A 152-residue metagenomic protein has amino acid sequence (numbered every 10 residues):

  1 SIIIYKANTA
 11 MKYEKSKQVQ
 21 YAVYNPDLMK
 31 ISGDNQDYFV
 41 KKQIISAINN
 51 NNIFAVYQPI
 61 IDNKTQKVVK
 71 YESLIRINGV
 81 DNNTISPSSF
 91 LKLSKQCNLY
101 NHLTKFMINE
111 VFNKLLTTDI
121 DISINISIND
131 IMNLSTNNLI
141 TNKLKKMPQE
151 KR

Functional and structural regions predicted by a protein language model:
S1, K67-Y71, C97-R152: Catalytic core of bacterial c-di-GMP phosphodiesterases, primarily the EAL and HD-GYP domains, capturing alpha-helical
S1-I3, Q18, D27-G33, I60-T65 (+2 more regions): Catalytic strand-loop-helix junctions within cyclic-nucleotide turnover domains
Y5, T9, F39-K42, N109 (+2 more regions): Generic recognition of well-ordered alpha-helical segments within structured catalytic/regulatory domains
Y5-P26, K42-F54, D81: Catalytic/regulatory signature loops of cyclic-dinucleotide turnover enzymes and related class III nucleotidyl cyclases
N8, S88-K92, N101: Conserved long alpha-helical elements within nucleotide-processing catalytic cores of c-di-GMP signaling and class III
Y13, L93-C97: Signal-transmission/dimerization alpha-helices at domain junctions
S16-Q18, S46-N50, D62-K64, V80 (+2 more regions): Nucleotide second-messenger and two-component phosphorelay signaling modules
N35-L93, N125: Active-site core of bacterial EAL-family cyclic-dinucleotide phosphodiesterase domains
